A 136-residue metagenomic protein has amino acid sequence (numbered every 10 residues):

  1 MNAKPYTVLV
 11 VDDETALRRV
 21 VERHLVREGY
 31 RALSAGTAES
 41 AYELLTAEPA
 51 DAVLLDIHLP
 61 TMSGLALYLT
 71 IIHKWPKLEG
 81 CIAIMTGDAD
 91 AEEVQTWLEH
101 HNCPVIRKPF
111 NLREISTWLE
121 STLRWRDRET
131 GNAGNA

Functional and structural regions predicted by a protein language model:
M1-L9, T15, H73, N111-A136: Non-catalytic signal-transmission and effector/linker regions of two-component phosphorelay proteins
R18, P60, D90: The feature encodes the CheY-like receiver
R19-R27: Charged docking surfaces used in two-component/phosphorelay signaling
S34-A52: Acidic, metal-coordinating helix/loop segments flanking the phosphotransfer/catalytic sites of two-component signaling
T37, S63-A66: Acidic catalytic/metal-coordinating carboxylates
E43, L65-K77: Short amphipathic alpha-helix used as the core "switch/output" element in two-component signaling
D56: Active-site residues of response regulator receiver
M85-T86: Hydrophobic/aromatic residues positioned on beta-strands within the core alpha/beta folds
